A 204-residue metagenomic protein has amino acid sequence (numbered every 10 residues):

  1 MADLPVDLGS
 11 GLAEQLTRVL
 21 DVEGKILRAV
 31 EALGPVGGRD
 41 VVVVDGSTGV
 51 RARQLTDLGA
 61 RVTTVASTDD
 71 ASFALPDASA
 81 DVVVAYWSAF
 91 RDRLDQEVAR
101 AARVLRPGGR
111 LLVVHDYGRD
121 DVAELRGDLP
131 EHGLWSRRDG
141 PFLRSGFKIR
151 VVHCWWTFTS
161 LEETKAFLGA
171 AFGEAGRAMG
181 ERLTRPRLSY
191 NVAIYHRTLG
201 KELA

Functional and structural regions predicted by a protein language model:
M1-G24: Class I SAM-dependent methyltransferase Rossmann-like catalytic core, especially the SAM/SAH-binding loop
T17-R39: Conserved alpha-helix/loop element of class I SAM-dependent methyltransferases that forms part of the SAM/SAH-binding
V36-T48: Conserved class I S-adenosyl-L-methionine
S72-V83: A short acidic, Gly/Pro-enriched loop at the edge of an enzyme's catalytic core that lines a small-molecule cofactor
D81-D95, Y117: A short SAM/SAH-binding and catalytic strip from SAM-dependent methyltransferases
D95-R110: A short glycine-rich, Lys/Arg-flanked "PGG" loop and its adjoining helix->strand segment in the class I
R110-P141: Conserved class I S-adenosyl-L-methionine
K148-A204: Conserved Class I S-adenosyl-L-methionine
